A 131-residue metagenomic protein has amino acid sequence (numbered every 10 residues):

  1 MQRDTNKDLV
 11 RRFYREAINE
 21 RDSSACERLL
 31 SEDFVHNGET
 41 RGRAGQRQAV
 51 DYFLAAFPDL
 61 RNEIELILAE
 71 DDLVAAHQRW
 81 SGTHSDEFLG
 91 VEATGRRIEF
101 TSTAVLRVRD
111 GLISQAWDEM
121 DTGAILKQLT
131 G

Functional and structural regions predicted by a protein language model:
M1-G131: C-terminal and inter-domain tail/linker signature
